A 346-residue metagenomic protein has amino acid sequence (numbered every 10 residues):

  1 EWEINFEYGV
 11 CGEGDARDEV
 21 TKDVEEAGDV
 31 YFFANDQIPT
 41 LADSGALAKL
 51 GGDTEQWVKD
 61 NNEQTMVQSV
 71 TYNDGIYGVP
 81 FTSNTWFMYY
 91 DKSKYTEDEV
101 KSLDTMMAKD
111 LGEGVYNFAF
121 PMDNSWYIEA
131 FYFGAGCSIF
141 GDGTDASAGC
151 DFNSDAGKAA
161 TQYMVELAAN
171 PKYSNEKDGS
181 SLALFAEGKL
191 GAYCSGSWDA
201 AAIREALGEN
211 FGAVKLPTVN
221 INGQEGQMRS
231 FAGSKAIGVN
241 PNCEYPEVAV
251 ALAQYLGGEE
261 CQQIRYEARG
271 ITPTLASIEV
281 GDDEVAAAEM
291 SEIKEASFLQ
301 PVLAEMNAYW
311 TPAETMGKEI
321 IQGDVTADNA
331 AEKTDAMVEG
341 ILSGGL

Functional and structural regions predicted by a protein language model:
W2-N62, S93-K94, D98, G191-A192 (+2 more regions): Extracytoplasmic "Venus flytrap"/periplasmic binding protein-like
G9-E19, D36, L103, S174-E187 (+1 more regions): Short helix-initiation/N-cap motifs at beta->coil->alpha
T21-K22, E26-D29, Q56-Y90, Y116-F120 (+2 more regions): A structural signal for short loop-to-beta-strand junctions that line the ligand-binding cleft of periplasmic/secreted
F33-F87, D98, G212-L216, N222 (+2 more regions): Hinge/lid segment of periplasmic solute-binding proteins
D74, E205-A268: Extracytoplasmic/periplasmic substrate-recognition and gating elements
Y77-F81, W86, D104-G149, L190: Extracytoplasmic/periplasmic solute-binding protein
A146-N175: Glycine-centered hinge/linker elements that transmit conformational signals in sensory and ligand-binding systems
V214, Y266-E319, G344: Long, aromatic- and glycine/proline-rich binding clefts that accommodate carbohydrate-like moieties
